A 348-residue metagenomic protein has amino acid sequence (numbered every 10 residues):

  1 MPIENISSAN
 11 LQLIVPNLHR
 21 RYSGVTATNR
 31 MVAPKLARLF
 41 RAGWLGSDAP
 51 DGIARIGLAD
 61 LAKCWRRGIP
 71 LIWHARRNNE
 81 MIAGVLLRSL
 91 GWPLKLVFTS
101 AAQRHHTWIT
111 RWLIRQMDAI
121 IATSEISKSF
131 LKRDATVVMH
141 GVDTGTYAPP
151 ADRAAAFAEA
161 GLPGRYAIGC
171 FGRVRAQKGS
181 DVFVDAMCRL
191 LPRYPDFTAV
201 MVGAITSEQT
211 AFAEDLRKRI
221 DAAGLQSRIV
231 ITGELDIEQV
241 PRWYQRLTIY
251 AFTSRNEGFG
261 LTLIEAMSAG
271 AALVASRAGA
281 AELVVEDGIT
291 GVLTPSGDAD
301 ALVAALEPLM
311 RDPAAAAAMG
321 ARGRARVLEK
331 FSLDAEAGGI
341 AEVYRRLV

Functional and structural regions predicted by a protein language model:
I114-R153, L162-P163: Donor nucleotide-sugar binding/catalytic pocket of nucleotide-sugar-dependent glycosyltransferases
E159-K178, V184-R189, V200: Conserved donor-binding/catalytic core segment of Leloir-type glycosyltransferases
A213-L235: Nucleotide-activated donor-binding/catalytic signature segment of Leloir-type glycosyltransferases, i.e., the conserved
E234-L235, R242-L247: Short alpha-helical donor nucleotide-sugar binding micro-motif in glycosyltransferases
R255: Aromatic "clamp/platform" in nucleotide-sugar-dependent glycosyltransferases that forms part of the donor/acceptor
A272-S276, V285: Short hydrophobic beta-strand element within catalytic cores of glycosyltransferases and related nucleotide-activated
D287-G288, V292-D300, P308-A314: Conserved acidic donor-binding segment of nucleotide-sugar-dependent glycosyltransferases
P308, A315-K330, E336-G339: A short, well-ordered alpha-helix in the C-terminal region of glycosyltransferases
